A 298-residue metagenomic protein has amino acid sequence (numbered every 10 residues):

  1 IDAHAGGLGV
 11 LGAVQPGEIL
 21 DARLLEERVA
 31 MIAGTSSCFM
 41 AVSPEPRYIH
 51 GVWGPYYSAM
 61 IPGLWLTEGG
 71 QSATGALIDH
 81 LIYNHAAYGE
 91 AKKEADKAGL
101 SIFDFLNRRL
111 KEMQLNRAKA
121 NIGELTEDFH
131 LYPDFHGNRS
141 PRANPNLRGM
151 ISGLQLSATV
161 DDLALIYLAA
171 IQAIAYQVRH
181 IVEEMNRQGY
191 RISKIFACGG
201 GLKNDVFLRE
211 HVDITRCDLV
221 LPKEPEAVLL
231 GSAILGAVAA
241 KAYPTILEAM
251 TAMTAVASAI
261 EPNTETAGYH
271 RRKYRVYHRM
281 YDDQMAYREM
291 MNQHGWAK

Functional and structural regions predicted by a protein language model:
I1-C198, K203-K298: Active-site core segments that coordinate phosphate-bearing ligands/cofactors across diverse enzyme families
